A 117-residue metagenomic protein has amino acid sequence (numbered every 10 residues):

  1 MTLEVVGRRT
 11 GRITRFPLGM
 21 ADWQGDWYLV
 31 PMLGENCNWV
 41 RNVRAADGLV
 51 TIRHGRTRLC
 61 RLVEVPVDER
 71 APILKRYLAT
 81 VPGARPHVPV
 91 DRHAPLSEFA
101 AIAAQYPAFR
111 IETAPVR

Functional and structural regions predicted by a protein language model:
M1-M32: Short beta-strand segments
G34-R110: Short, structured beta-strand-loop surface elements
I111-R117: Short beta-strand-to-coil "C-cap" segments at the C-terminal boundary of structured domains/repeats, marking
